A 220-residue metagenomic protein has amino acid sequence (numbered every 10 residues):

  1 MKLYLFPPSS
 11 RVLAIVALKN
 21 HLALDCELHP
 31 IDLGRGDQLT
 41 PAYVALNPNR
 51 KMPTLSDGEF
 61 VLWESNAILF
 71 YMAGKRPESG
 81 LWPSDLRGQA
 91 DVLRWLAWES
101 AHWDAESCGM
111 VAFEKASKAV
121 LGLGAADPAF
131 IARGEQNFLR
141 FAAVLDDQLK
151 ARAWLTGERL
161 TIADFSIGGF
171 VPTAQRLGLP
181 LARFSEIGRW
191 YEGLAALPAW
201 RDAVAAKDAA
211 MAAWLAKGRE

Functional and structural regions predicted by a protein language model:
M1-A132, D146: GST-like domain detector, emphasizing the conserved glutathione-binding G-site in the N-terminal thioredoxin-like
H29, S65, R159, F184 (+1 more regions): Residue-level detector of family-conserved "landmark" positions at structurally sensitive sites
L33-G34, A163, G188, D208: Conserved beta-strand edge residues that scaffold enzyme active sites
D37-L39, G193, A213-W214: Short Asp/Glu-rich motifs
A73, F170-V171, A203-V204: Active-site-flanking alpha-helical
W95, E99-A196: GST-like fold's C-terminal all-alpha helical module
K207-E220: Acidic/histidine-enriched, glycine/proline-rich intrinsically disordered or flexible terminal extensions
